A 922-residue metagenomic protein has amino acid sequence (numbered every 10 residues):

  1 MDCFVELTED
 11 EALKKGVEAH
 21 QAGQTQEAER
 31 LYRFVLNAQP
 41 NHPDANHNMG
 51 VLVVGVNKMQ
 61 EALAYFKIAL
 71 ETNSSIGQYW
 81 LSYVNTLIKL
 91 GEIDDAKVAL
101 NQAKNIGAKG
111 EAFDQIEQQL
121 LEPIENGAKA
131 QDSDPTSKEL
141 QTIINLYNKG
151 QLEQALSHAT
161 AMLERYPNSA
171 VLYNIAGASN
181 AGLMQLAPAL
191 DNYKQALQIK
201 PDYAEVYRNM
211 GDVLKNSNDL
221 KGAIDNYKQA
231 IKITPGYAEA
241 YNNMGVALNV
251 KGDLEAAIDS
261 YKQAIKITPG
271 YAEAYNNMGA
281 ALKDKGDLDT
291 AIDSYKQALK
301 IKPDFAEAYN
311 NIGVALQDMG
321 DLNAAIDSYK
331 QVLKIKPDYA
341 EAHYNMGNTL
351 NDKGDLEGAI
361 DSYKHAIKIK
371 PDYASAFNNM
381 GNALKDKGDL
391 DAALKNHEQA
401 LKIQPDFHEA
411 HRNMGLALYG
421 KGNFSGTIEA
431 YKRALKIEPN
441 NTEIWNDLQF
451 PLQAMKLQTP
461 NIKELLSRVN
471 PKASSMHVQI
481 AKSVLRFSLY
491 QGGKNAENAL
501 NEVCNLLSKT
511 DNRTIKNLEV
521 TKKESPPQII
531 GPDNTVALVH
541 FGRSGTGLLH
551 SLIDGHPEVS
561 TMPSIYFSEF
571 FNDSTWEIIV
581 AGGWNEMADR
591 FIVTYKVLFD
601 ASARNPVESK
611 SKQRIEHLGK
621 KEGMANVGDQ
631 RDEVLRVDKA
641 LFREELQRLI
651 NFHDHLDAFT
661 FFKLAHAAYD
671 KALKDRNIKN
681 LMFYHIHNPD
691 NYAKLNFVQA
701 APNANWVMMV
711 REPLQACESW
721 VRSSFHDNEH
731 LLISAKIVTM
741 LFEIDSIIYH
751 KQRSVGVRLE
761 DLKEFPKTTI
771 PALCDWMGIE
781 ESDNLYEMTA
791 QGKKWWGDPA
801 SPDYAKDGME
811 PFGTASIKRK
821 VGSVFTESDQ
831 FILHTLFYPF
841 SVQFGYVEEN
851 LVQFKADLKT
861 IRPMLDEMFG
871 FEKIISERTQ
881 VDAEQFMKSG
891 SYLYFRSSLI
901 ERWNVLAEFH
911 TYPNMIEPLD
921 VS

Functional and structural regions predicted by a protein language model:
T8, H42, I76, G110 (+10 more regions): Residue-level recognition of tetratricopeptide repeat
L13-Q21, D44-V54, Q78-N85, Q115-I116 (+11 more regions): Conserved alpha-helical positions within TPR/SEL1-like repeat arrays
A38, T72, I106, R165 (+9 more regions): Structural marker of alpha-solenoid helical repeat scaffolds
I462-L466, L485-I529, T535-V536, I779-S922: PAPS-dependent sulfotransferases, especially Golgi type II membrane carbohydrate sulfotransferases
I565-H685: PAPS-dependent sulfation machinery
L635-Y786, K794-P811, L919: PAPS-dependent sulfotransferase catalytic domain
